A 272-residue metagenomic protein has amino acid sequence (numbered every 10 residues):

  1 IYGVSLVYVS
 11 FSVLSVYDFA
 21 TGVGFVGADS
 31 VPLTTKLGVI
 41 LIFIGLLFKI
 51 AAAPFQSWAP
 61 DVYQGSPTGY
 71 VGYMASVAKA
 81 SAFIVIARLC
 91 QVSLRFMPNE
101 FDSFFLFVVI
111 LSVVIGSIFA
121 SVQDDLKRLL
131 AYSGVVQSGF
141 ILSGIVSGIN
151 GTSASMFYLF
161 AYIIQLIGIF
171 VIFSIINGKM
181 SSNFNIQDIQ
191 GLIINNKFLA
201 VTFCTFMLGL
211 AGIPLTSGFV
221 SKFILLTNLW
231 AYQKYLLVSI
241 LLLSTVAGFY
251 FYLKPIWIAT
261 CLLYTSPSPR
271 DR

Functional and structural regions predicted by a protein language model:
I1-S266, R272: Alpha-helical transmembrane segments of multi-pass membrane proteins predominantly involved in bioenergetics
